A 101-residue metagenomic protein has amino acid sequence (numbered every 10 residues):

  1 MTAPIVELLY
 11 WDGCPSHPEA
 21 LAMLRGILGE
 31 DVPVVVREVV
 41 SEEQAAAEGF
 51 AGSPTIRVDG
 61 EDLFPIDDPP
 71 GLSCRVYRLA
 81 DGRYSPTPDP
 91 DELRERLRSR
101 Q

Functional and structural regions predicted by a protein language model:
M1-L28: Local sequence-structure signature of Cys/Sec-based thiol-disulfide redox active-site neighborhoods
M1-T2, V32, D68-P69: Extended interaction regions within the primary functional domain
L8, D12, Q44, D81: Conserved short-loop catalytic and cofactor-binding motifs
L21-L24, A51-G52, P70-G71: Short, glycine/charged-enriched secondary-structure capping and boundary segments
G29-V32, F50-G52: Short glycine/proline-enriched coil/turn segments at helix->beta-strand junctions
V32-A45: Thiol-based oxidoreductase modules, predominantly thioredoxin-like and allied folds used for disulfide exchange
E48-D68: Short, structured active-site "lid" loops
E61-Q101: Non-catalytic, surface beta->alpha helical segment in thiol-disulfide oxidoreductase systems
